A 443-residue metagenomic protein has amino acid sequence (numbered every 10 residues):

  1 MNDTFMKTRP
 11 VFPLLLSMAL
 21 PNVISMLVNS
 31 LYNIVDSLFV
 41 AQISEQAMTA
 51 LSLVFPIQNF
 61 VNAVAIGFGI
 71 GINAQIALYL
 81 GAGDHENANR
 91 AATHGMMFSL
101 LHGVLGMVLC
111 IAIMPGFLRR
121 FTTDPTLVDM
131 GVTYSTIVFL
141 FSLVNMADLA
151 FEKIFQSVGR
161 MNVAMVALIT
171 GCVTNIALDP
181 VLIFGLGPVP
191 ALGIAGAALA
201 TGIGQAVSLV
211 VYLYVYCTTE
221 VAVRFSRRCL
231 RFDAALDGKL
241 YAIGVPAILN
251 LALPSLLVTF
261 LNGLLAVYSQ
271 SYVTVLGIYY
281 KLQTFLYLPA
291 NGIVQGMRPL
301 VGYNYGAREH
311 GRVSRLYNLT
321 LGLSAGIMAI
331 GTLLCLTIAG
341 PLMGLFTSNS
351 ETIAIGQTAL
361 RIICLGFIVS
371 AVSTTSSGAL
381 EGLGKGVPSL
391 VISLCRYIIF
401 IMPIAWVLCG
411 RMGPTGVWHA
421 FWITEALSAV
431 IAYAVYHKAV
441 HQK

Functional and structural regions predicted by a protein language model:
M1-A19, I76-L143, V189-V245, V301-G366 (+1 more regions): Short alpha-helical transmembrane segments in multi-pass integral membrane proteins
T8, F12-L31, V35, I57-V64 (+6 more regions): Residue-level signal for short hydrophobic patches within transmembrane helices of multi-pass membrane transporters
S17-D36, I137, G171, G204-S208 (+4 more regions): Transmembrane helical elements of multi-pass membrane transporters/channels
L27, L31-T49, L118-P125, V181-L192 (+4 more regions): Helix-terminus/linker motif at the lipid-water interface of multi-pass membrane proteins
F39-N59, T126-M130, I194-G196, L236-I243 (+5 more regions): Interfacial/gating helices of multi-pass transporter permease domains
M48-V108, N145-G159, V163-A164, N262 (+2 more regions): Small-residue-rich hydrophobic transmembrane alpha-helices
F60-A63, M107, N175-P180, L209-L213 (+4 more regions): Hydrophobic transmembrane alpha-helices of multi-pass small-molecule transporters
G69, N73, V138-Q156, A164-C172 (+5 more regions): Short runs within selected transmembrane alpha-helices of multi-pass transporters and secretion channels
